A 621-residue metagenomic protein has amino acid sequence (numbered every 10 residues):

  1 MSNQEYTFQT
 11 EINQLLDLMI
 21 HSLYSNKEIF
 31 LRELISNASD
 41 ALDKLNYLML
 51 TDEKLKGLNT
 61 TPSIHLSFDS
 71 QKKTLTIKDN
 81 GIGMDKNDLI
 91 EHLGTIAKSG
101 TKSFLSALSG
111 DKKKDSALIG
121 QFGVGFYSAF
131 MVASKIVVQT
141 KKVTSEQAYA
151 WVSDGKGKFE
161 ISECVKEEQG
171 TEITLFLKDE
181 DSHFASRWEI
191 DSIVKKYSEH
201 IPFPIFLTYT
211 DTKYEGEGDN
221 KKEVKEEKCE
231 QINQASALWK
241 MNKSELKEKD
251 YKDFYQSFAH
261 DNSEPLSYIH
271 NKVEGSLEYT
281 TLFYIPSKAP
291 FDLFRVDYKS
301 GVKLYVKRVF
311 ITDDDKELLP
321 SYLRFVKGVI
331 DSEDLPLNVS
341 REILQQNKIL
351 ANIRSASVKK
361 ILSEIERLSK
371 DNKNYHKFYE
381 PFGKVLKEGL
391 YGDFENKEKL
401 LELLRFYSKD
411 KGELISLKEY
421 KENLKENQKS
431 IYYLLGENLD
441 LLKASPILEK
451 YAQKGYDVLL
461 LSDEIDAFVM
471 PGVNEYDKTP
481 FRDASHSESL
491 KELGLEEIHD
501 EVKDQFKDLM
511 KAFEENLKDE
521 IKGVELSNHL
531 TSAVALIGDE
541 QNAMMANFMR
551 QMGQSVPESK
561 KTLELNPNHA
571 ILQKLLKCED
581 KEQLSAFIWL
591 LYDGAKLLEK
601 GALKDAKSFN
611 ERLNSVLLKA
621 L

Functional and structural regions predicted by a protein language model:
M1-D179, H183-F184, S192, K425: GHKL (Bergerat-fold) ATPase N-terminal catalytic module, capturing the glycine-rich phosphate-binding loop and acidic
L118, I136-K158, K178-S182, W188-L621: GHKL/Bergerat-fold ATPase module in large chromosome/replication-associated machines
